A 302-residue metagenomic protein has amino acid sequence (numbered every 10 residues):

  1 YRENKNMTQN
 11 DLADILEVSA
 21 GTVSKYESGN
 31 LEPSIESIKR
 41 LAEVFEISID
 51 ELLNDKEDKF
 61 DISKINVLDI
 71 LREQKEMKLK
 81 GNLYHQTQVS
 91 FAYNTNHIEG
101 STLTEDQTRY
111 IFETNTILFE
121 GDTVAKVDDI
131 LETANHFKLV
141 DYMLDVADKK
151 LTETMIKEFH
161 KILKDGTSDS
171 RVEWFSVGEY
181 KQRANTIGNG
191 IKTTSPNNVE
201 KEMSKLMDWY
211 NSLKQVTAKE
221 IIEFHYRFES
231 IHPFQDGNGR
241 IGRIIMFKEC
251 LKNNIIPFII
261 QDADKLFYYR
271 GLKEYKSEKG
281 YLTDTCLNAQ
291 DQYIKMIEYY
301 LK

Functional and structural regions predicted by a protein language model:
E3, N10, E17, G21 (+3 more regions): FIC/Doc superfamily catalytic core
N4, I15, V44: Residues within the alpha-helical elements of helix-turn-helix
T8, S19-T22, S34, S48: Short coil turns linking two alpha-helices in DNA-binding domains
D11-D14, R40: Alpha-helical residues within helix-turn-helix
E36-E51: DNA major-groove recognition helix of helix-turn-helix/homeodomain DNA-binding modules
